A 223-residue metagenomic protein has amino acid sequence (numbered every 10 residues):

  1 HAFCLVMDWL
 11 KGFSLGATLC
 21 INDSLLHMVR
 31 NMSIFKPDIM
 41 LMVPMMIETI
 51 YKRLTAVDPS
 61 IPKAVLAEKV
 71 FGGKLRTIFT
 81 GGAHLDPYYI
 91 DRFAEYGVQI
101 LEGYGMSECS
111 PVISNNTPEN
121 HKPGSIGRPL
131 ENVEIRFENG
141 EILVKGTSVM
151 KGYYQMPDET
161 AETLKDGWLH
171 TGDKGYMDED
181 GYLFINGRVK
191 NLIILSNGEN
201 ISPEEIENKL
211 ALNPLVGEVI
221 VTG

Functional and structural regions predicted by a protein language model:
H1-A2, A83: Conserved AMP-binding
A2-V65: Conserved AMP-binding/adenylation subdomain of ANL enzymes
W9, Y176, V221-G223: Membrane-embedded alpha-helical bundles of multi-pass transporters/translocases, especially carrier/permease families
L19-N22, L101-E102, I220: Short hydrophobic alpha-helical runs that function as membrane-insertion/retention elements
D38-M42, I50-H121, E134, G217: Gly/Ser/Thr-rich phosphate-binding loop
P129-L195, N200, L212: Conserved ATP-binding/catalytic segment of the ANL
L210-V219: Short acidic amphipathic segments
